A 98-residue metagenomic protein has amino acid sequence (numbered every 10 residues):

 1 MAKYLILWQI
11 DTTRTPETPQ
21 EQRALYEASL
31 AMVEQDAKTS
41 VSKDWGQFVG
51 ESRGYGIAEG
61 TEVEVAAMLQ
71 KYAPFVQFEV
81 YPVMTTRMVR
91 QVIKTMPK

Functional and structural regions predicted by a protein language model:
A2-K98: Conserved, structured core segments of small domains
